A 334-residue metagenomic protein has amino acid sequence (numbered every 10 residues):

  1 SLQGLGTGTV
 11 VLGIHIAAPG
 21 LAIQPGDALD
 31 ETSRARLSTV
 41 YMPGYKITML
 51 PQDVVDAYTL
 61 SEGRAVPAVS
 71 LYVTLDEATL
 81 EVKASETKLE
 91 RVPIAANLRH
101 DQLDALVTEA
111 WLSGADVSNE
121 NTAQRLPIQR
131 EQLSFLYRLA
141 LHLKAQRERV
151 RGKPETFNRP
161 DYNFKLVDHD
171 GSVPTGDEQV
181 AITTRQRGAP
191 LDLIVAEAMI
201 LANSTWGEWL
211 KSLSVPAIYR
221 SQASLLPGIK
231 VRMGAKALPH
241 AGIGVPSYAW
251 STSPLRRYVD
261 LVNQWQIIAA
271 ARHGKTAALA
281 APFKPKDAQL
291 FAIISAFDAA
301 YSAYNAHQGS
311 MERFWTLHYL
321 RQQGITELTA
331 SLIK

Functional and structural regions predicted by a protein language model:
S1-K334: Electropositive polyanion-binding surfaces
